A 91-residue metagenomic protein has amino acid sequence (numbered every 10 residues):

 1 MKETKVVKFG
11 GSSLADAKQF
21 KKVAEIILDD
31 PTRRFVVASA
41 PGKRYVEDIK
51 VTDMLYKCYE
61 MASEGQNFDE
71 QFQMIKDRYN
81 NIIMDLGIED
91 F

Functional and structural regions predicted by a protein language model:
M1-F91: Nucleotide/pyrophosphate-binding catalytic subdomain
